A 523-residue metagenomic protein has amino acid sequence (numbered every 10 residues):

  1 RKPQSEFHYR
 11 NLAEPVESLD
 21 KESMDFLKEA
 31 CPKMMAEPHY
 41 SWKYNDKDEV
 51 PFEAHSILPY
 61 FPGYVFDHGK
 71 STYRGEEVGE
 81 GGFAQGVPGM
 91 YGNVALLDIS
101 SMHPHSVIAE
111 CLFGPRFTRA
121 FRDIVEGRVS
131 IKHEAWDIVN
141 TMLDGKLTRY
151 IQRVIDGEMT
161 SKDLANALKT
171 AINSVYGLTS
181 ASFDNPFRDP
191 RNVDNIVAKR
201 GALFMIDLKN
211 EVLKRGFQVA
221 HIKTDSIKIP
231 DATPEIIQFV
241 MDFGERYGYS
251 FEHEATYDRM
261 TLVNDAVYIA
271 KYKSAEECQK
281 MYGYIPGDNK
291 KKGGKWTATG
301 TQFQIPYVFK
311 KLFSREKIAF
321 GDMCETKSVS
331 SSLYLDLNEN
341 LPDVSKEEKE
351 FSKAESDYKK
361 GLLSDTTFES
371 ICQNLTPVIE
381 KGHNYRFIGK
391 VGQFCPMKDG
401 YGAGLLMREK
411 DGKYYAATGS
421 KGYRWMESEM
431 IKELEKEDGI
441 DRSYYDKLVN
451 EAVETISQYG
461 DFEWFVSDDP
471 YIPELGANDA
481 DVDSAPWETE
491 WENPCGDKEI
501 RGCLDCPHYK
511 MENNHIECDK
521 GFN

Functional and structural regions predicted by a protein language model:
R1-H105, R191, N195, L203 (+8 more regions): Conserved "right-hand" nucleotidyltransferase catalytic core of DNA-directed polymerases
E6, R10-P15, A30, P38 (+5 more regions): C-terminal, non-catalytic extensions of nucleic-acid polymerases
M24, F113-G114, P190, E316-K317 (+1 more regions): Short, solvent-exposed helix-helix connector turns and helix-capping sites enriched in acidic/polar residues
F52-I57, I151-A165, F368-C372, D441: Intrinsically disordered, low-complexity acidic Ser/Thr-rich regulatory segments
K70-D207, L213-R215: Helical catalytic core of nucleic-acid polymerases
I172, D225, E474: Hydrophobic, well-ordered secondary-structure elements that form the walls of internal hydrophobic environments
S226-I227, Y414, I516: Hydrophobic residues embedded in beta-strands of well-ordered beta-sheets
D479-N523: Cysteine-centered metal-binding/redox modules
